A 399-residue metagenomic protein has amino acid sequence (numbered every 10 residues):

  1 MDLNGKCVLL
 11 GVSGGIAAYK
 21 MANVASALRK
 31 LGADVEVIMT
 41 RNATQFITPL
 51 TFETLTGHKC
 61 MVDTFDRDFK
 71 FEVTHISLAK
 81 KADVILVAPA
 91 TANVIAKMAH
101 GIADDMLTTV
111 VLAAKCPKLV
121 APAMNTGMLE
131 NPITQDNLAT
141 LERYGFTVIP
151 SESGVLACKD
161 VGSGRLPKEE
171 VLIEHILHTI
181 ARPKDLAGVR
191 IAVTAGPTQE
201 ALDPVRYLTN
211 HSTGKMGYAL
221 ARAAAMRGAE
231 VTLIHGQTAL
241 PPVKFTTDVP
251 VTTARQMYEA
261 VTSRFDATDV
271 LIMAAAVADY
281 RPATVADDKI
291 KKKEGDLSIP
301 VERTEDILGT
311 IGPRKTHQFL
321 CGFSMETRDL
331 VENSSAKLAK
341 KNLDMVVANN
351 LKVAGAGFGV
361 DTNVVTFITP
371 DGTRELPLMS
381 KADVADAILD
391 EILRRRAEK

Functional and structural regions predicted by a protein language model:
M1-L119, N125-K399: A cross-family phosphate/adenosyl-ligand binding-site feature
